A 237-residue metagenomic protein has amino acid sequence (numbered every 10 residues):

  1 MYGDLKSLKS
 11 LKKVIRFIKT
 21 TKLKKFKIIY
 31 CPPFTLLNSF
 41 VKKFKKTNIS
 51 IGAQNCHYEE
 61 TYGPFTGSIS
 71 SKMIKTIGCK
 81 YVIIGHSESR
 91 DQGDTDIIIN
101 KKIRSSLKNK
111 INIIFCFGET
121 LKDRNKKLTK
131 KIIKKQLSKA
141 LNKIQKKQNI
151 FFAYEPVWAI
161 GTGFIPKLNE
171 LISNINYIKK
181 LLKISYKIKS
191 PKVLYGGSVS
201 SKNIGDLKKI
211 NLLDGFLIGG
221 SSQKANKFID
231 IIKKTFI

Functional and structural regions predicted by a protein language model:
M1-I237: Active-site loop-to-helix "anion-binding N-cap" substructures in soluble metabolic enzymes
